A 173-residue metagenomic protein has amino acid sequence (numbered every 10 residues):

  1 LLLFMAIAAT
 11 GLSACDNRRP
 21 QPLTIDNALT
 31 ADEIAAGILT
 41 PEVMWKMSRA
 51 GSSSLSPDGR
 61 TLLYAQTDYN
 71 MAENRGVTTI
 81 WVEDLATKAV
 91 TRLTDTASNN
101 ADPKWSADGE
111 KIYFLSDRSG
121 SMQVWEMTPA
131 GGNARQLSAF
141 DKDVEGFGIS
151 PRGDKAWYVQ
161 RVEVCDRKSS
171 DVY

Functional and structural regions predicted by a protein language model:
G11-A14: C-terminal motif of bacterial Sec signal peptides marking the signal peptidase cleavage site
R19-I38, A72-N74: Blade/loop signatures of beta-propeller domains
R19-P20, Q66-T79, T94-N100, L115-W125 (+3 more regions): A flexible loop/linker signature enriched in serine peptidases of the S9 family
E42-I80: Beta-strand-rich domains and repeat architectures in extracellular enzymes and scaffolds, especially beta-propellers
S52, D102, G146-G148: Conserved beta-strand position repeated once per blade in WD40 beta-propeller domains
S56, S106-D108, S150-R152: Structural WD40 beta-propeller signal
G59-L62, L93, G109-Y113, A156-W157: Hydrophobic beta-strand positions that form the internal "hydrophobic ladder" of WD40/Gbeta-like beta-propeller blades
D84-K88, T128-G132: Short loop/turn segments that connect beta-strands within beta-propeller blades
